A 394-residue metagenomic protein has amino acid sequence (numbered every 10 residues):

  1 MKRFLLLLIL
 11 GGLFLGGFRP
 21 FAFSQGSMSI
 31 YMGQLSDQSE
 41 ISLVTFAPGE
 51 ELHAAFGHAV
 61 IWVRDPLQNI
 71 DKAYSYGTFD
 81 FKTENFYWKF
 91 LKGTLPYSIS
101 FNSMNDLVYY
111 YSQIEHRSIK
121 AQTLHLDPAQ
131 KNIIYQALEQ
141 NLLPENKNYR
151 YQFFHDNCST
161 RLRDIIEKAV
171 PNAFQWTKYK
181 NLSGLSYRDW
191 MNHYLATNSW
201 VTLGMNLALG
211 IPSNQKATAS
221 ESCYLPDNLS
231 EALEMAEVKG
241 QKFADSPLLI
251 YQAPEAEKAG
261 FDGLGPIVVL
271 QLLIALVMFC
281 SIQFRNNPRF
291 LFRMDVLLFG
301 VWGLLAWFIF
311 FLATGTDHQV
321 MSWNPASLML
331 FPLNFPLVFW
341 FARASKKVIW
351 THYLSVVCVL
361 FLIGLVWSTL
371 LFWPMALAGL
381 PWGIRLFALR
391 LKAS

Functional and structural regions predicted by a protein language model:
M1-F4, S394: Positively charged n-region of N-terminal signal peptides that target proteins for export
L7-G17: Bacterial N-terminal signal peptides
F18, A22-G26: Boundary at the C-terminal end of the N-terminal hydrophobic targeting segment
Q25-I30, S36-S39: A eukaryotic "domain-start" boundary segment
D37-H116: Glycine-rich catalytic cores of cysteine/serine-nucleophile enzymes that process amide/ester linkages in cell-envelope
G49-E50, R117-H125, P144-F153: Second-shell loop/turn segments in exported
L126-E139: A structural motif
Q140-F339, S345-I349, V357-S394: Activation targets extended, charge/polar-rich intrinsically disordered C-terminal tails
